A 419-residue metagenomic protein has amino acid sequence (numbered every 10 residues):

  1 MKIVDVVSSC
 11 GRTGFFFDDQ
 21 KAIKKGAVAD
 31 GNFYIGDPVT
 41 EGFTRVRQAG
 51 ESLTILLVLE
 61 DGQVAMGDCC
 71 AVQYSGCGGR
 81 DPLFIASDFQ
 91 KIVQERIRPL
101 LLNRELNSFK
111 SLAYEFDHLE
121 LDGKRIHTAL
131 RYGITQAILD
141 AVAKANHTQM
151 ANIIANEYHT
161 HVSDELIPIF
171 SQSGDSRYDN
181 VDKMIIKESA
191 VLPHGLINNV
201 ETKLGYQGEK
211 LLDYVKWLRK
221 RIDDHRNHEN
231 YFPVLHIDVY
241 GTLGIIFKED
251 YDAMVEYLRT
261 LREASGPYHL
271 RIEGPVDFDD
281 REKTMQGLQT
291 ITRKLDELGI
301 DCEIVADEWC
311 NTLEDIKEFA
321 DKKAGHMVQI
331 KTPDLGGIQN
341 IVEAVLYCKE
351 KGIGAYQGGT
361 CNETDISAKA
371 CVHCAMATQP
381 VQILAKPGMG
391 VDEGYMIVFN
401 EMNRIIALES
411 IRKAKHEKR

Functional and structural regions predicted by a protein language model:
M1-L56: Short, Gly/Pro- and small/polar-rich lid/capping loops
M1-V6, I186, F232, P267 (+2 more regions): A broad structural signal for short, well-ordered beta-strand segments within beta-sheet-rich domains
E51-D61, A65-A71, N180-P193, E256-Y257 (+1 more regions): Short beta-strand elements
V58, V64-N146: Metal- or metallocofactor-binding catalytic centers and their adjacent structured scaffolds across diverse enzyme
E120-L295, D301, V305-E308: Active-site-facing alpha/beta catalytic cores
T148, I353, P380: Short glycine/serine/threonine/alanine-rich loop segments
H225-C374, L384-M402: Catalytic core of soluble alpha/beta enzymes
D392-R419: C-terminal extensions of enzymes
